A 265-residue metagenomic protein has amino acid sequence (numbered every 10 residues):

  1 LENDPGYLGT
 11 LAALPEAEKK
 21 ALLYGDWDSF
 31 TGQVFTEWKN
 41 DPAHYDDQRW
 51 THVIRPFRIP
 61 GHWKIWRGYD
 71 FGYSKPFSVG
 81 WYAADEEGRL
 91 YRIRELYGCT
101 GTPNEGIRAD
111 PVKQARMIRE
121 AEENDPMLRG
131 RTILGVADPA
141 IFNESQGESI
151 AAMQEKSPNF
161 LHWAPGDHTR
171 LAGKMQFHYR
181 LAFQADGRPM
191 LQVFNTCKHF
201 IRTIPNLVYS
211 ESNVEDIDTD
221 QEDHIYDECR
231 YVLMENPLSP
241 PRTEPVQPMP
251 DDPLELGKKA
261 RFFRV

Functional and structural regions predicted by a protein language model:
L1-F71: ATPase catalytic-site recognition across NTP-hydrolyzing enzymes
P5-L14, P76, L254-V265: Class I S-adenosyl-L-methionine
T31-G32, H44-Q48, K75-V79, G101-P103 (+1 more regions): Short acidic/glycine-rich loop or secondary-structure boundary segments that cap or lie
D70-G72, A140, C229: Anionic group-transfer/hydrolysis microenvironments
F77-Y82, R230: Short beta-strand scaffold segments in enzyme catalytic cores
G88-D218, P237-E244, P248, L254-E255 (+1 more regions): Mg2+-dependent endonuclease catalytic cores in nucleic-acid-processing enzymes, primarily RNase H-like
H224-E228, V232: Stable alpha-helical structural segments in soluble proteins, enriched in small hydrophobic residues
